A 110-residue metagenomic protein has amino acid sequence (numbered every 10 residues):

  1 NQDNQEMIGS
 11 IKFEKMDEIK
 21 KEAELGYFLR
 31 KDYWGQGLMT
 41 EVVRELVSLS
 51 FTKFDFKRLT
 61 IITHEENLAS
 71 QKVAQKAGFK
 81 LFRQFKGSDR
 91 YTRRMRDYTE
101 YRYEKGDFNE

Functional and structural regions predicted by a protein language model:
N1-E110: Acyl-donor (CoA/ACP) binding surface of acyl/acetyltransferases
